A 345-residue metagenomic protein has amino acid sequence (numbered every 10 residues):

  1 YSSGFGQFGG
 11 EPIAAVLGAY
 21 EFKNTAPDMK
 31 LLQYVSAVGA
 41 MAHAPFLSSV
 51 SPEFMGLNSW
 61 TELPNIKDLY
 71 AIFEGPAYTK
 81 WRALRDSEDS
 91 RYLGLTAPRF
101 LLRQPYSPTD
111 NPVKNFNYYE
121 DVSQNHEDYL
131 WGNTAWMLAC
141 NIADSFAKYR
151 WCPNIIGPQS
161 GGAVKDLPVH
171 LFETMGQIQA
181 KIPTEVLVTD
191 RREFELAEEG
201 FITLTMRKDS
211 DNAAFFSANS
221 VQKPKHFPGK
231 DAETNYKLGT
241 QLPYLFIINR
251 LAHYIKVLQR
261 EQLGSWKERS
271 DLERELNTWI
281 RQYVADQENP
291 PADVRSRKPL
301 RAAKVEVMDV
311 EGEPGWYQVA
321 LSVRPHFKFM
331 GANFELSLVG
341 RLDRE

Functional and structural regions predicted by a protein language model:
G4-P183: Extended, regular secondary-structure scaffolds
G9, A15-K23, Q33, A42 (+6 more regions): Ordered core of a single globular domain
K23-T25, E53-L57, Q222-P224, E313-P314 (+1 more regions): Flexible loop/turn segments at secondary-structure boundaries
L47-S49, R207, F216-A218, M308 (+1 more regions): Generic beta-strand/beta-sheet core signal
Y118-E275, F334: Long, contiguous, structured domain-core segments that constitute the functional module of a protein
Q287-V310: Long, charged, glycine-rich C-terminal linkers/tails
K304-E345: C-terminal edge-of-domain segments
